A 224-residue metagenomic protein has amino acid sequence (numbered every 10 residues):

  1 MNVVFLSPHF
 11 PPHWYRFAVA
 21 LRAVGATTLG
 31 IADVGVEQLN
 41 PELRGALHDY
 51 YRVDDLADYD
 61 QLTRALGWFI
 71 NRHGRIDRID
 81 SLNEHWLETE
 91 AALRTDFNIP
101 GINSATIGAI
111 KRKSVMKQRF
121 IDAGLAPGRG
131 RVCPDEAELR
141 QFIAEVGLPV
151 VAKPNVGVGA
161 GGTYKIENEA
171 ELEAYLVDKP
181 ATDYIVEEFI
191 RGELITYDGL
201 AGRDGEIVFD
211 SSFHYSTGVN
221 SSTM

Functional and structural regions predicted by a protein language model:
M1-T106, A137: ATP-binding N-terminal substructure of ATP-dependent carboxylate-amine bond-forming enzymes
Y15-R22, K117, R140, E173-L176: Short amphipathic alpha-helical segments and helix-helix/interface helices
T28-L29, P127-G128, Y184: Hydrophobic anchor at the start of a short beta-strand that flanks the dinucleotide cofactor-binding loop
F69-I76, A144-V146, K179-A181: Glycine-rich phosphate-binding loop signature in dinucleotide/nucleotide-binding domains
T95-G162: A conserved helix-loop-beta module that forms one wall/lid of the active-site cleft in ATP-utilizing catalytic domains
G128-V132, P149-Y175, L194-D198, S216-M224: Glycine-rich phosphate-binding loop of ATP-grasp-fold ATP-dependent ligases
K179-D183, I190-M224: Phosphate-binding core of ATP-grasp and ATP-grasp-like enzymes
